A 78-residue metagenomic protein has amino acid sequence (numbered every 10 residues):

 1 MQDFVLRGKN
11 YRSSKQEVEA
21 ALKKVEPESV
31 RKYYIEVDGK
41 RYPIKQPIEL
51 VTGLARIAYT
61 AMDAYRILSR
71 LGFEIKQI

Functional and structural regions predicted by a protein language model:
M1-I78: Terminal leader/tail segments of proteins
